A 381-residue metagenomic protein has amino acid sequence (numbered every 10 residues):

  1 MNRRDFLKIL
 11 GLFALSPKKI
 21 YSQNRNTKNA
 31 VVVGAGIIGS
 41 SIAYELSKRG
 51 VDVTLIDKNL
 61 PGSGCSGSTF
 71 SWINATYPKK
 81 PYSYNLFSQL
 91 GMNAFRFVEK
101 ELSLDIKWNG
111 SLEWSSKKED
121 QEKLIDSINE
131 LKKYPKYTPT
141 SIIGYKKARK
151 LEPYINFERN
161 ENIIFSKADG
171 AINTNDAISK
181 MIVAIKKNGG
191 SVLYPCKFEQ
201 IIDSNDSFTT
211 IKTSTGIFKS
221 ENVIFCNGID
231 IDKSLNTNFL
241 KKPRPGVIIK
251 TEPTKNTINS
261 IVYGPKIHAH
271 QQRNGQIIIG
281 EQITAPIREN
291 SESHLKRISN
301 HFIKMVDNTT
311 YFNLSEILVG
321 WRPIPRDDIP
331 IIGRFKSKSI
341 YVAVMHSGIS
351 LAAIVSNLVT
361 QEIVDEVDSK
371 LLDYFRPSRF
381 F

Functional and structural regions predicted by a protein language model:
R3-Q23: N-terminal export signals
K28, T213-N222: Core beta-strand elements of the Rossmann-like FAD/NAD(P) dinucleotide-binding domain in flavoenzyme oxidoreductases
A30-T54: N-terminal Rossmann-like FAD-binding beta1-loop-alpha1 element of flavoenzymes
Y44-E45, I73, L104-W108, N222 (+1 more regions): Active-site substrate-recognition segment that forms the wall of the catalytic cavity or substrate channel
K48-S66: Glycine-rich FAD pyrophosphate-binding loop
F70-L151, K266-H268: Dinucleotide-binding Rossmann-like beta1-alpha1 core, especially the glycine-rich loop that anchors the ADP
S166-F208, S214: Helical element adjacent to the flavin cofactor pocket in flavoenzyme catalytic cores
F312-F381: C-terminal catalytic lobe of FAD-dependent flavoproteins
